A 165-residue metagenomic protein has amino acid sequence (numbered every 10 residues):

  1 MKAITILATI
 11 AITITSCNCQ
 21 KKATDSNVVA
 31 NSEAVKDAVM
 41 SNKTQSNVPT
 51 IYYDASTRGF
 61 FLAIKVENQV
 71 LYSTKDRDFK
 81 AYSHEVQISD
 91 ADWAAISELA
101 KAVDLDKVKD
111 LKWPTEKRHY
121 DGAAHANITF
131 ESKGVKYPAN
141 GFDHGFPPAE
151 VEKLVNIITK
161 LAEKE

Functional and structural regions predicted by a protein language model:
M1-T15: Sec-dependent bacterial lipoprotein signal peptides
C17-S56, L99, D110-E165: Short, well-ordered, aromatic-rich surface patches in folded extracellular/luminal domains
M40-D78: N-terminal secretory signal peptides
F61, E85, H125-N127: Short, acidic/polar N-cap/turn motifs at the starts of alpha helices
A63, Y82-Q87, P148-E152: A short, polar/proline- and glycine-enriched secondary-structure boundary/capping micro-motif
E67-V70, S89, G141-P147: A short, sequence-level motif marking secondary-structure junctions
L71-H84, V135-P138: Acidic/histidine-rich, surface-exposed loop or edge segments in extracytoplasmic proteins
S83-K112: Mature extracytoplasmic domains of secretory-pathway proteins
